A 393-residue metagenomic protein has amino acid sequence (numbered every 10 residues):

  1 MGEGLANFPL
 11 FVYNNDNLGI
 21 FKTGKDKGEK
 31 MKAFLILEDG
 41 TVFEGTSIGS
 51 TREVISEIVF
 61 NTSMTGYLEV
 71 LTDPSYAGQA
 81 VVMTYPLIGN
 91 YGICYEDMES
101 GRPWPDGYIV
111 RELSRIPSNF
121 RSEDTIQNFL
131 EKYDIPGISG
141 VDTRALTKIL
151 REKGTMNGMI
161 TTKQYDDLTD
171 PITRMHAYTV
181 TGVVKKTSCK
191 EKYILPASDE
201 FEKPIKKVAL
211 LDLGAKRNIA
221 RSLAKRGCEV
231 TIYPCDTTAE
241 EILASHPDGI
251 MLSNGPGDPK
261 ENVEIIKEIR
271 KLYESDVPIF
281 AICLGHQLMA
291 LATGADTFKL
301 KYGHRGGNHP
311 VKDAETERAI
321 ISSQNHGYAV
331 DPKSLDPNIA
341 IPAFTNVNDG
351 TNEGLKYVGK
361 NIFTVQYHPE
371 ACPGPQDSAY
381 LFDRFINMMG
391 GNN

Functional and structural regions predicted by a protein language model:
L10-K22: Short, positively charged and aromatic/hydrophobic N-terminal segments
G28-E240, A244-S245, P259, C372 (+1 more regions): RNA-binding accessory domains that recognize and position tRNA/RNA substrates
P136, K207, P278-F280, D296 (+1 more regions): Proline-centered loop/turn at the N-terminus of a beta-strand
K203-V208, T316-A319, Y357-I362: Beta-strand-turn-beta hairpins that frame and shape the catalytic cleft of phosphate-ester-processing enzymes
G249, S253-A329, G374-G390: Cysteine-nucleophile active-site neighborhood
R318-G359, N393: Catalytic beta-strand/loop cores that center a nucleophilic Ser/Cys/Thr and support acyl-enzyme chemistry
G354-N393: A glycine-centered loop/beta-turn motif at secondary-structure junctions
